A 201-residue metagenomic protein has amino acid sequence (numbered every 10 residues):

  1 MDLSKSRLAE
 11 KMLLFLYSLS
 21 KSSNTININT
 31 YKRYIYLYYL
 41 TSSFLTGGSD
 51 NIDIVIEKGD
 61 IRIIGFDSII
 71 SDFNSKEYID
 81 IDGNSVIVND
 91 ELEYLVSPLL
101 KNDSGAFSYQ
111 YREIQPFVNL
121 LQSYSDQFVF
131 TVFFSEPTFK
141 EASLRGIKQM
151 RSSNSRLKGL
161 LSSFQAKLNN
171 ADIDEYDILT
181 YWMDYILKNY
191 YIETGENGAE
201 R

Functional and structural regions predicted by a protein language model:
M1-R201: Domain-edge interaction signal
